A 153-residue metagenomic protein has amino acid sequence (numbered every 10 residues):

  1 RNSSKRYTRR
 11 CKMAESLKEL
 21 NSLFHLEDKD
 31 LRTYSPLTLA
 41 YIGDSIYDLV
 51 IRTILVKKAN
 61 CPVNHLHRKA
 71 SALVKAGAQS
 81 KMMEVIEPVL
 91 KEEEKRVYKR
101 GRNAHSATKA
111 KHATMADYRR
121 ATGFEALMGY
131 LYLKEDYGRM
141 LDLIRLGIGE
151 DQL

Functional and structural regions predicted by a protein language model:
R1-L153: Double-stranded RNA-binding/processing signature
